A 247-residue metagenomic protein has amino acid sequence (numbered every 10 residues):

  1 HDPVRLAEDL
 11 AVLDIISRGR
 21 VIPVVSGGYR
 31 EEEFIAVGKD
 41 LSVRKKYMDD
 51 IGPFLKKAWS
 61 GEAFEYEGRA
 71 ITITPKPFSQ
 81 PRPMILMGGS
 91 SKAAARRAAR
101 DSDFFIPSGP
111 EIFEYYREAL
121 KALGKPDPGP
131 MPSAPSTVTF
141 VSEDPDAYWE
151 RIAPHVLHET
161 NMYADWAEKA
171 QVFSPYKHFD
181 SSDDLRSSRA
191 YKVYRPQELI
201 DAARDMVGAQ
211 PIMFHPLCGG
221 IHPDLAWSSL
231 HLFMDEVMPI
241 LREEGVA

Functional and structural regions predicted by a protein language model:
H1-A247: Active-site-adjacent structural elements that line small-molecule/cofactor binding pockets in enzymes
